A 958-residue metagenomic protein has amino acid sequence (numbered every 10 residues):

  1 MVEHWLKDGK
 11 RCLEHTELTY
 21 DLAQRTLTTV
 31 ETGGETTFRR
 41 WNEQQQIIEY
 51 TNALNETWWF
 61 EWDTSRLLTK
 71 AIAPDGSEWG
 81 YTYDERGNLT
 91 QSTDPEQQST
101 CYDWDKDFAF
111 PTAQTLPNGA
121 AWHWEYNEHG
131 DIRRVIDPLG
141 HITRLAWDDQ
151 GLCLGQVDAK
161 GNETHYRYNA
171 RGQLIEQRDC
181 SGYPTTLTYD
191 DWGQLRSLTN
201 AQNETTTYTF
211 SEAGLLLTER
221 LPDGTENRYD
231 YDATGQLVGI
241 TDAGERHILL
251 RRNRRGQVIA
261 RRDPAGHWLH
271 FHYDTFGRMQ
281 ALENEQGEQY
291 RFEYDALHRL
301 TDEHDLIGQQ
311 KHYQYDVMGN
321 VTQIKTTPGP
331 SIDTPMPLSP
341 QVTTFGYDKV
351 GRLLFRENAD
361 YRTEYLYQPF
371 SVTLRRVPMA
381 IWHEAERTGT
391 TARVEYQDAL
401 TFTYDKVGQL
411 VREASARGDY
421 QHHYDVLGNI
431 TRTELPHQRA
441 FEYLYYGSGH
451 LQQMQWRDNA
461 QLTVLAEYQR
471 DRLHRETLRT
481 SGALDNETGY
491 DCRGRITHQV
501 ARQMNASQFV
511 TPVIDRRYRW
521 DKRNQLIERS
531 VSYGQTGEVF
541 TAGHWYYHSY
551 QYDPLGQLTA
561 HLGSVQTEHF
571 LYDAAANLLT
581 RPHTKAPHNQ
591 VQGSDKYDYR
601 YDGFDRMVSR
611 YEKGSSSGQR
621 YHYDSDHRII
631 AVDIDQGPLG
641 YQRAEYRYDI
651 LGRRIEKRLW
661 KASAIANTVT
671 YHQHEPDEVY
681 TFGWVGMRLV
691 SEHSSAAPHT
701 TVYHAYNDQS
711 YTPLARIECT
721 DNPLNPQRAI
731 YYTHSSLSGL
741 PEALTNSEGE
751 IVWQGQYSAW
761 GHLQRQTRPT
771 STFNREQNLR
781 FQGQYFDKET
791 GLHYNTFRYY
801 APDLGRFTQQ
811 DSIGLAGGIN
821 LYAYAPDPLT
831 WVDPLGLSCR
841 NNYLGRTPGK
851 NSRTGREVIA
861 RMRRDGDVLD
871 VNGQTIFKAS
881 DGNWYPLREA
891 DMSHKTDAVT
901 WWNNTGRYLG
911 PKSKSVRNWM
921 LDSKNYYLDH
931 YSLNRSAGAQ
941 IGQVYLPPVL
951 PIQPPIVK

Functional and structural regions predicted by a protein language model:
M1-Y552, G556-L571, A576-Y601, D605-Y623 (+10 more regions): Extended charged/polar low-complexity repeat regions
G389-T390, V669-T670, Q782-Y785, S913-N918: Short, P/G- and charge-enriched loop/turn segments at secondary-structure junctions
A574-K585, R716, D721-T796, L829-W831: A motif-centric feature for acidic-aromatic and gly/ser/thr-rich catalytic loops and repeats
W660-A662, S747-G749, P828-L829, R935: Acidic glycine-/aspartate-rich tracts in secreted/extracellular proteins
H762-Q766, R798-T808, S812, I819-N841 (+1 more regions): Short, low-complexity export/processing leader segments characterized by acidic and small residues
S838-K958: Catalytic toxin/effector domains delivered as secreted proteins or via bacterial secretion systems
